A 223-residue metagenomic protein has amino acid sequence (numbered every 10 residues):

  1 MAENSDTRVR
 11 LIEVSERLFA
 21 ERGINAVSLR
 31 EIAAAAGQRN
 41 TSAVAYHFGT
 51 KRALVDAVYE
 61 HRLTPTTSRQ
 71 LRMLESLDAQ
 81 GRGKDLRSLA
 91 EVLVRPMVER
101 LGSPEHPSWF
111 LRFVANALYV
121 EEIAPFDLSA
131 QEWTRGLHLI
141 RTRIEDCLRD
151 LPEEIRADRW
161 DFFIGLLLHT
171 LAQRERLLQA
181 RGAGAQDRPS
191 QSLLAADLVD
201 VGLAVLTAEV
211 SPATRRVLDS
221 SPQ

Functional and structural regions predicted by a protein language model:
A2-T7: Short, Lys/Arg-enriched anionic-surface-contact patches
R10-R17, E21, A35, A53-S76 (+4 more regions): Alpha-helical structural segments
L18, N25-A53, A57: Helix-turn-helix
R39, A117, E121, T170-L178: A short secondary-structure junction motif
L71-F110, W160: Hydrophobic alpha-helical connector segments
S88, H106-L111, E122-L148, D158: Amphipathic alpha-helical packing segments from all-alpha helical-bundle domains
L93, M97, L111-L118, F163 (+2 more regions): Short alpha-helical scaffolding segments that buttress acidic/His motifs in well-ordered protein cores
T134-Q223: C-terminal peripheral helix-coil segments that are non-catalytic and often amphipathic
